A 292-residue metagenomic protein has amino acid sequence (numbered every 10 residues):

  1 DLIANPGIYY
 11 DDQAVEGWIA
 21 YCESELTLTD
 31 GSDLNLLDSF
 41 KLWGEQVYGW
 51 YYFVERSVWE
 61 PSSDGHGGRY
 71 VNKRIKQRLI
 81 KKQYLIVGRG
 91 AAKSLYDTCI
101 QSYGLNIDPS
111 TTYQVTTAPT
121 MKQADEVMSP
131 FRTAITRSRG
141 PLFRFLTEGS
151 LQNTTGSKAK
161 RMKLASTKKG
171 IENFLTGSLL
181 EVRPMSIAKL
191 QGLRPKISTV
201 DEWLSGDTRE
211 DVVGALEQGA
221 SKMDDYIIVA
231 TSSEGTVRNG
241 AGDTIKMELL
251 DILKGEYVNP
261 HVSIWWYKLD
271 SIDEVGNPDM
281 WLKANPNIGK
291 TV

Functional and structural regions predicted by a protein language model:
D1-V292: Phosphate/NTP-binding elements of NTP-utilizing enzymes
